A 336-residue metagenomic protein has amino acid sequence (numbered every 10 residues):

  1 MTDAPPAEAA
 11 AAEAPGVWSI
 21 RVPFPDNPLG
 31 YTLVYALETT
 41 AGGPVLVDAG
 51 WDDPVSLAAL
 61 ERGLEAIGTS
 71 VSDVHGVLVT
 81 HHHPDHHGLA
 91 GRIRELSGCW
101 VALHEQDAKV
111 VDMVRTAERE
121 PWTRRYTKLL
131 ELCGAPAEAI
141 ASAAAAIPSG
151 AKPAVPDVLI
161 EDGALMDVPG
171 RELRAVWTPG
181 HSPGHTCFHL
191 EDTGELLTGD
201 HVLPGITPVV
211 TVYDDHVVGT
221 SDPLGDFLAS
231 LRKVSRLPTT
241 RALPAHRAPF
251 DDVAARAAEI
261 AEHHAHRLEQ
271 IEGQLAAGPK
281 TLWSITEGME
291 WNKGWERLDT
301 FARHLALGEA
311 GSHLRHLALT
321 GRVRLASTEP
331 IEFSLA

Functional and structural regions predicted by a protein language model:
M1-A4, E269-A336: C-terminal regulatory/interaction regions
A10-I67, D73, F188-P204: Conserved beta-strand hairpin/beta-sheet module of binuclear metal-dependent hydrolase folds, prominently
A14-V22, A143-G150, P169-R171: Short Pro/Gly-enriched beta-strand edge/turn motifs at strand-loop
G30, D52-L57, E65-D167, G194: Active-site HxH/HxHxD metal-binding segment of metal-dependent hydrolases
G43-V45, W51-D53, A146-V158, L165 (+1 more regions): Metallo-beta-lactamase
L60, F227, A310: Aromatic/hydrophobic pocket-lining residues that form the small-molecule binding cavity in soluble enzyme cores
T80-H86, H104, H181, H185 (+2 more regions): Histidine-centered divalent metal-coordination motifs
